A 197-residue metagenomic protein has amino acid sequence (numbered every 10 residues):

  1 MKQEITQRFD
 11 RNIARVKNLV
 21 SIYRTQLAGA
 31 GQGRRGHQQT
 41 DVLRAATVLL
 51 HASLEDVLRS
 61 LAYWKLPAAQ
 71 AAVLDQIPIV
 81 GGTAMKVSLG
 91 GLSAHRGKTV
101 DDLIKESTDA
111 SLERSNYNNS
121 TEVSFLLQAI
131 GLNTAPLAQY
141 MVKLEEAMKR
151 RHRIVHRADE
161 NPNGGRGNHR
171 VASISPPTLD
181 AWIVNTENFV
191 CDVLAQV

Functional and structural regions predicted by a protein language model:
M1-V48: Charged alpha-helical initiation segments
K2-I5, F9-N12, T47, P78 (+4 more regions): Intrinsic-disorder-associated interaction segments
D10-I13, K17, T47, H51 (+5 more regions): Generic structural concept
A14, A110-S115, V142-R157: Amphipathic, heptad-repeat alpha-helices with coiled-coil/zipper character that mediate oligomerization and scaffolding
S21, T25-A28, E55-L66, K149-N163 (+1 more regions): Charged/polar positions within long, soluble alpha-helices
R35-G36, A69-V87, N168-W182: Charge-rich, acidic-biased intrinsically disordered regions
L49-L50, E55-Y140, L144: Helix-loop junctions and short alpha-helical segments
S120-R153, G167-V197: Amphipathic, Lys/Arg-enriched alpha-helical patches that create a basic surface for binding polyanionic ligands
